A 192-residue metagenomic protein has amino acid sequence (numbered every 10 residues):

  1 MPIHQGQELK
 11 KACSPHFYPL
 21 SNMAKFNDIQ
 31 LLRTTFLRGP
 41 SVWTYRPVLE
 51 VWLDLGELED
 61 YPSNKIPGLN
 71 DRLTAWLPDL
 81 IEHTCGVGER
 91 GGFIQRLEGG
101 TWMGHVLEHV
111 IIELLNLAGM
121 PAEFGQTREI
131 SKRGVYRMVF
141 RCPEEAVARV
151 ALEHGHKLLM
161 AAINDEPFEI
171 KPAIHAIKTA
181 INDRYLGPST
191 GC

Functional and structural regions predicted by a protein language model:
H4-Q7, H16-Y18: Low-complexity, intrinsically disordered or signal/transmembrane-proximal segments
L9-K11, T190: Polar low-complexity intrinsically disordered regions enriched in Ser/Thr and small residues
C13-G119: His/Glu-rich zincin catalytic helix
V48, L115-L159: M16 family metallopeptidases and their MPP-like homologs
G86, A162-G187: Acidic/histidine-enriched alpha-helical segments
E89-L97, E144-A148, I177-L186: Noncatalytic linker/hinge segments flanking ATPase motor cores
V106-V110, L114-N116, K157-A162, R184-C192: Scaffold signal of the M16-like zinc-metallopeptidase fold and its non-catalytic homologs
